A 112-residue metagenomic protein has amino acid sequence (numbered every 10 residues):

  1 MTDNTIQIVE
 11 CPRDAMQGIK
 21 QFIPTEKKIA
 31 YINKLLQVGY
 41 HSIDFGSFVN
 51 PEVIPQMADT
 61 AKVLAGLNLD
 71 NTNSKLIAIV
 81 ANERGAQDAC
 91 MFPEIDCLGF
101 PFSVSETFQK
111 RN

Functional and structural regions predicted by a protein language model:
M1-K20, C97-N112: N-terminal small/glycine-rich loop or linker at the start of catalytic domains across soluble metabolic enzymes
T2-C11, K28-F45, E52-A58: N-terminal glycine-rich anion-binding loops that anchor highly charged ligand groups
C11-R13, F48-N50, I79-E83, S103-S105: Active-site beta-loop-alpha junctions enriched in small/polar residues
I32-N33, T60-L64, A86: Generic structural signal for well-ordered alpha-helices, preferentially at hydrophobic/aromatic core positions
G39, M91-L98: Glycine-enriched alpha-helix->loop->beta-strand junction motifs that scaffold or abut catalytic
H41-G66, F100-N112: Glycine-rich, proline-tolerant flexible connector loops at the mouths of alpha/beta enzymes
L69-A78: Short beta-strand/loop segments at the ligand-binding rim of alpha/beta enzyme cores
A81-P93: Catalytic cores of alpha/beta
